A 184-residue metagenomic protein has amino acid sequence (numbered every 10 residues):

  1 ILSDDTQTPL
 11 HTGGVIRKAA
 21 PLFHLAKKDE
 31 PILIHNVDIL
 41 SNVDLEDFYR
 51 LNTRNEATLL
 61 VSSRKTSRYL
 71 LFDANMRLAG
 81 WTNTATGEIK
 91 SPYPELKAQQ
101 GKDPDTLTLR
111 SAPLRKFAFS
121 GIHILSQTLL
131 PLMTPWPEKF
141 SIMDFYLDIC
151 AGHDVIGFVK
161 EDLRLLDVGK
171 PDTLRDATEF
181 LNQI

Functional and structural regions predicted by a protein language model:
I1-L78, T134: Conserved beta-loop-beta/alpha segment of the NTase-like Rossmann-fold superfamily that binds/positions NTPs
E30-L33, L40-S41, E46-T53, R64-K65 (+1 more regions): Catalytic-core segments of class I nucleotidyltransferases/pyrophosphorylases that form NMP-activated intermediates
